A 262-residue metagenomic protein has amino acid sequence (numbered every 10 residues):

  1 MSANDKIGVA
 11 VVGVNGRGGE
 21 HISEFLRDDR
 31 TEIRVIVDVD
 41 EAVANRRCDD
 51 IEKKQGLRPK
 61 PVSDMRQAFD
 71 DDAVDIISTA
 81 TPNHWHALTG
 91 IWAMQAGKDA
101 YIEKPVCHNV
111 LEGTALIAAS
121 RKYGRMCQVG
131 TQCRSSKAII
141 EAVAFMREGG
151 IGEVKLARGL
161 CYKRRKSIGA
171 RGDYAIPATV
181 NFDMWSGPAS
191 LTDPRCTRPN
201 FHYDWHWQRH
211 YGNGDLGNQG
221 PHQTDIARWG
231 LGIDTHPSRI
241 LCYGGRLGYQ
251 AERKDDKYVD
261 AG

Functional and structural regions predicted by a protein language model:
M1-K54, C133-S136, A227: N-terminal Rossmann-like dinucleotide-binding module
G19, A87, I91, T114 (+2 more regions): A structural signal for well-ordered alpha-helical segments within the folded catalytic domains of diverse enzymes
P59-D64: Conserved SAM-binding strand-loop segment of SAM-dependent methyltransferases
I76-S78: N-terminal Rossmann-like NAD(P) cofactor-binding module of classical short-chain dehydrogenase/reductase
P82-N83, A87-S135, G149: Beta-strand-loop-alpha-helix segment that lines the small-molecule cofactor/substrate pocket of alpha/beta enzymes
A118-R125, E141-L156, Y174-I176: Basic phosphate/pyrophosphate-binding loop/patch that engages nucleotide-derived ligands
R158-H202: Core domains of carbohydrate- and sulfate-ester-processing enzymes
D183-G262: Rossmann-like dinucleotide-binding domain that binds NAD(P)(H)
